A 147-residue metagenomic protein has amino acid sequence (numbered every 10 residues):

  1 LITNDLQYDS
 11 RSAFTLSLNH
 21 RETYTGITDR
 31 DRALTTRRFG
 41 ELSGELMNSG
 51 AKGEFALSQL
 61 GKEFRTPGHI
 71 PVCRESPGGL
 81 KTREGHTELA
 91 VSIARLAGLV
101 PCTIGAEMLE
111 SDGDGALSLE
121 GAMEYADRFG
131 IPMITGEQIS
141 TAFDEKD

Functional and structural regions predicted by a protein language model:
L1-D147: Catalytic domains of riboflavin
